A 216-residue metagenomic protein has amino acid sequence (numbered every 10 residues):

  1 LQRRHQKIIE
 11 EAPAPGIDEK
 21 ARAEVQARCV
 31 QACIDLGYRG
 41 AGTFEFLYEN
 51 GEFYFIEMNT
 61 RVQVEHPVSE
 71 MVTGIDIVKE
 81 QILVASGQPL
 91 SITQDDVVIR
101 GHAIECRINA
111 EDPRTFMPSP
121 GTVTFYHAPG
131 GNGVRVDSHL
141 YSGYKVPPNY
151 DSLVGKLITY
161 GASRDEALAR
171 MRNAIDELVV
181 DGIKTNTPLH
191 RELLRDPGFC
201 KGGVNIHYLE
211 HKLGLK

Functional and structural regions predicted by a protein language model:
L1-K216: ATP-dependent carboxylate activation and anion-phosphoryl transfer catalytic cores that bind Mg-ATP to form
